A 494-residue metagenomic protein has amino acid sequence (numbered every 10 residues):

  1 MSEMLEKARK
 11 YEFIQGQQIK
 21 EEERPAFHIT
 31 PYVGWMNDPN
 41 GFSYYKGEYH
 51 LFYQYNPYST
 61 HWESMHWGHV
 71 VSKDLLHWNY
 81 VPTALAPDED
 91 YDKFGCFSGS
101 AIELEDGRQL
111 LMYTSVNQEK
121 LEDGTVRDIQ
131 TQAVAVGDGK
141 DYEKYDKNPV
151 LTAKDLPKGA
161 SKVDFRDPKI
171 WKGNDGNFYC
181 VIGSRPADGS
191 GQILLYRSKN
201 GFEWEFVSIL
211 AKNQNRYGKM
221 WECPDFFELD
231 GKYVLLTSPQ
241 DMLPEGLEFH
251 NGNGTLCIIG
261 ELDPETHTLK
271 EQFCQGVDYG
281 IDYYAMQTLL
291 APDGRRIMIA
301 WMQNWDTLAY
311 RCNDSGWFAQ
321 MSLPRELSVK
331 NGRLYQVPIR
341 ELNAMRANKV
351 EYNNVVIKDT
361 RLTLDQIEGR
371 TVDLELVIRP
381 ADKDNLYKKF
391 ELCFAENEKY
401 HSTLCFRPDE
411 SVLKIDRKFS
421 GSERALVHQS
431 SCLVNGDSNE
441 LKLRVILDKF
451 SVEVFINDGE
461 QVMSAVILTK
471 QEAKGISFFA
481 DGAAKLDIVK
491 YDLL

Functional and structural regions predicted by a protein language model:
M1-D167, K172-Y217, D230-Y279, M302-Y352 (+2 more regions): Beta-rich carbohydrate-recognition and catalytic domains
R9-Q15, N253-L494: Beta-rich accessory regions
